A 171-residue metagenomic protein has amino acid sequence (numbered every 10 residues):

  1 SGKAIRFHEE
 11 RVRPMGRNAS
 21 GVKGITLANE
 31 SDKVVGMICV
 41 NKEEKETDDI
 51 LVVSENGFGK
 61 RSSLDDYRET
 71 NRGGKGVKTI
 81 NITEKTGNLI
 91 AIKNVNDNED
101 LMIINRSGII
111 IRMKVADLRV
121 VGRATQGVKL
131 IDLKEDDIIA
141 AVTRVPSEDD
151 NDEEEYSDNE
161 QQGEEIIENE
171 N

Functional and structural regions predicted by a protein language model:
S1-N171: C-terminal interaction appendages of subunits in large macromolecular complexes
